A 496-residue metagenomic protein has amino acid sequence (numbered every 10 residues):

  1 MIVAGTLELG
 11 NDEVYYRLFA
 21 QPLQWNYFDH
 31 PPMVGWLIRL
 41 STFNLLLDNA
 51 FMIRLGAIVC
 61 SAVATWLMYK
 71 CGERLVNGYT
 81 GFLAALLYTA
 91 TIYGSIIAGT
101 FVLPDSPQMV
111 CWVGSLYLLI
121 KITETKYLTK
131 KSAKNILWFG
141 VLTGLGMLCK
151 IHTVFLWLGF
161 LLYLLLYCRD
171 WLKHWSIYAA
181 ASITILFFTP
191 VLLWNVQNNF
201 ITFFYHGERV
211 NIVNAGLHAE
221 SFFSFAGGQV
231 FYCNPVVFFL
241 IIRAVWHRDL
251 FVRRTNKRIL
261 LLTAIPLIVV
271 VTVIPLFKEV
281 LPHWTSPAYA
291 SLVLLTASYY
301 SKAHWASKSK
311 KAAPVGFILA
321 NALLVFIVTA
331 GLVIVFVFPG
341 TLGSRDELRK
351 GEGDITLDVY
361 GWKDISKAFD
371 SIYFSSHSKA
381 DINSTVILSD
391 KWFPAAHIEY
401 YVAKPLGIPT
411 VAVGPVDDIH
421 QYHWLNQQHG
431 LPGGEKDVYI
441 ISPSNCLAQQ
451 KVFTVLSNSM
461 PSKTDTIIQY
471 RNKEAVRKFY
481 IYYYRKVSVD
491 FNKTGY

Functional and structural regions predicted by a protein language model:
V3-Y16, N26-L40, N44-M52, G361: Extracytoplasmic catalytic/substrate-binding loops of multi-pass membrane glycan-assembly enzymes
L55-L75, G114-L118: Transmembrane-helix motifs of polytopic, lipid-linked glycan transferases
A84-A90, T143, M147: Short helix- or helix-capping micro-motifs that position conserved polar/aromatic residues at function-defining sites
G99-P107: Short acidic/glycine- and proline-prone juxtamembrane loop motifs at membrane-interface regions of multi-pass membrane
P107-Y127, N135-T143, L292-L295: Specific aromatic-rich, kink-prone transmembrane helix
L145, L156-K278: Transmembrane-lumen/periplasm boundary regions of multi-pass, lipid-linked membrane glycan transferases
K302-G343: Signature aromatic-anchored transmembrane alpha helix within multi-pass, membrane-resident enzymes that catalyze glycan
S371-H377, P409-Y496: Aromatic/acidic, Gly/Pro-rich catalytic loop(s) in extracytoplasmic/lumenal soluble domains of multi-pass membrane
